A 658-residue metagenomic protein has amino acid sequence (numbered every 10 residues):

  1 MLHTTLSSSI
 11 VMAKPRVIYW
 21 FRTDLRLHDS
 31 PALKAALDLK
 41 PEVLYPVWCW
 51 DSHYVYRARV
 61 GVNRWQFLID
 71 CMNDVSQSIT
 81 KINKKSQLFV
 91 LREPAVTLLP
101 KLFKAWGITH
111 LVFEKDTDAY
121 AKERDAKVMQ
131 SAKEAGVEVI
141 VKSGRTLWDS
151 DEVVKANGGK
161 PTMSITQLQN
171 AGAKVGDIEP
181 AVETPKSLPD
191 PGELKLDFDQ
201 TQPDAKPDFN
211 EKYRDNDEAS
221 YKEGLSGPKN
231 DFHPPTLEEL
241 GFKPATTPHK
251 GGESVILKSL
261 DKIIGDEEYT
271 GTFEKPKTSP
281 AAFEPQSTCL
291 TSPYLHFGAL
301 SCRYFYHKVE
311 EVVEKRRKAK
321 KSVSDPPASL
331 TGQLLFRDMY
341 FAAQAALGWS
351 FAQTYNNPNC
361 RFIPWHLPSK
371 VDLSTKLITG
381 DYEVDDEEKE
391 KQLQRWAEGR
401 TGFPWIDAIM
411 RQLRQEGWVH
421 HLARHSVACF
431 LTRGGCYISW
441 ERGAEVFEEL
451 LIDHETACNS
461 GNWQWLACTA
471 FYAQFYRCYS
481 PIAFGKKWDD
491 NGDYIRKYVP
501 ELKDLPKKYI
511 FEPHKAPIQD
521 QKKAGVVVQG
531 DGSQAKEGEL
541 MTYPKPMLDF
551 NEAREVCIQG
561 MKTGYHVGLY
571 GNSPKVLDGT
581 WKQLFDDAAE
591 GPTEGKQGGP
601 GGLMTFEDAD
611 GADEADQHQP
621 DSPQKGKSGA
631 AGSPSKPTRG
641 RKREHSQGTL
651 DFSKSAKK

Functional and structural regions predicted by a protein language model:
L2-D197, R411, C458, N551 (+3 more regions): Trp/Phe/Arg-rich N-terminal binding region typifying the photolyase-homology
R22-D24, C49-D51, E93, D116-D118 (+9 more regions): An acidic- and aromatic-residue-enriched active-site/binding cleft used to recognize and process polar
L37-S52, Y306, V419, A423-R424 (+1 more regions): Glycine-rich phosphate/pyrophosphate-binding loops and their adjacent beta-strand/loop elements at enzyme active sites
G159-T379, D489, D493, K497-G629 (+3 more regions): Glycine/tryptophan-enriched, flexible segments
E274-S279, S287-C289, K376-T379, E387-G399 (+1 more regions): Active-site-adjacent structural elements in folded domains
C289-S292, Y304, S329, D338 (+5 more regions): Contiguous, well-ordered alpha-helical segments that form the cores/surfaces of helical PPI scaffolds
F351, N357-F362, A423-Y472: Active/binding-pocket-proximal capping segment
T401, L466-F511: Long, charge-rich low-complexity segments
